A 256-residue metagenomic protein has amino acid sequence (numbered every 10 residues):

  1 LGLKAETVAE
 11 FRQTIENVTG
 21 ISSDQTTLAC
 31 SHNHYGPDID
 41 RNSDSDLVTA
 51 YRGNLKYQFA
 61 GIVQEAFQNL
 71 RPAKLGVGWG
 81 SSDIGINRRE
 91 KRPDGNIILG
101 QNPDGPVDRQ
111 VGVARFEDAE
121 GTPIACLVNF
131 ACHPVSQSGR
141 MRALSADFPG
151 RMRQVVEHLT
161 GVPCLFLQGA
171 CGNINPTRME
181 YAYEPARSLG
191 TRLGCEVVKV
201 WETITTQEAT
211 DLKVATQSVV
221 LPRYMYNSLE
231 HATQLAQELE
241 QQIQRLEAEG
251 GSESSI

Functional and structural regions predicted by a protein language model:
L1-I256: Non-catalytic substrate/cofactor recognition surfaces at enzyme active-site rims
